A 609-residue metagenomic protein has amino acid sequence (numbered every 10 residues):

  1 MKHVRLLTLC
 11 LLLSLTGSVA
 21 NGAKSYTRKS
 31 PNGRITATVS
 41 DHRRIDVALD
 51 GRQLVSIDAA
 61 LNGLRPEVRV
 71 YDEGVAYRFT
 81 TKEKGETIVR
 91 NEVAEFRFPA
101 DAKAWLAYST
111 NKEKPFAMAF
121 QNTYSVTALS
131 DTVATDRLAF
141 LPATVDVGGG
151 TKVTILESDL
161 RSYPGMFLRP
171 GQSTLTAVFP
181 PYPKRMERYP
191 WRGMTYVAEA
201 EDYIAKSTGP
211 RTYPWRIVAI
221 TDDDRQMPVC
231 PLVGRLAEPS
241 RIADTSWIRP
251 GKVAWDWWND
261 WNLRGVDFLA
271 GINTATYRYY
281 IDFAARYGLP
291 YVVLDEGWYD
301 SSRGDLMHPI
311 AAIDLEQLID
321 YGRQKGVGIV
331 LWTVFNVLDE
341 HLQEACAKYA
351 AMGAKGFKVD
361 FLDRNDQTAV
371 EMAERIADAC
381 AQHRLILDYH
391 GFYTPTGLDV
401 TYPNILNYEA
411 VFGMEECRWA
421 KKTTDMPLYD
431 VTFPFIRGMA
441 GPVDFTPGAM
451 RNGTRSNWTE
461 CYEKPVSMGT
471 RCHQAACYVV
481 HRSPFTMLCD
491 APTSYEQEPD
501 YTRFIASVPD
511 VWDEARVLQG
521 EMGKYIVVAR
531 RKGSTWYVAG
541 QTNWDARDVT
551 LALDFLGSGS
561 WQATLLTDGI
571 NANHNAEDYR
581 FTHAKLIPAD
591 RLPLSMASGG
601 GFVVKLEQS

Functional and structural regions predicted by a protein language model:
M1-S25: Bacterial Sec-dependent N-terminal signal peptides
K24-R235, S240: N-terminal accessory beta-strand-rich subdomains and adjacent acidic, glycine-rich linkers that precede catalytic cores
I204-Y287: An acidic-aromatic substrate-binding cleft motif
A284, D360, L387, V480 (+1 more regions): Conserved, mostly hydrophobic/aromatic
D295-T470: Aromatic- and carboxylate-enriched substrate-binding clefts and catalytic-loop regions of carbohydrate-active enzymes
D490-Y537, N573-E577: Glycan-recognition and catalytic regions of carbohydrate-active enzymes
E521-Q562, F602-V603: Carbohydrate-binding surface patches
H583-S609: C-terminal beta-strand-rich structural cap/linker in extracellular carbohydrate-active enzymes
